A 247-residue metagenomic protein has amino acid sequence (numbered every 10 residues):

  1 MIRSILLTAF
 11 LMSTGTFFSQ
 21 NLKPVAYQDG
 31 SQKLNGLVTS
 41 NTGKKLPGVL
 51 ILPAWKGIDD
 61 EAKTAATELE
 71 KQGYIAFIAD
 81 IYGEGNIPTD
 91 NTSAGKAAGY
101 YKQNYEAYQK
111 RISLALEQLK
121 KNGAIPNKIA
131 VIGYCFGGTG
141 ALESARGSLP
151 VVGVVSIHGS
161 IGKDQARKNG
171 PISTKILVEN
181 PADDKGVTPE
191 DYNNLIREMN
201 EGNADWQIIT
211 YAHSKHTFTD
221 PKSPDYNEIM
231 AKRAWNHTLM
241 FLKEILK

Functional and structural regions predicted by a protein language model:
P24-N122, K222: Serine-hydrolase catalytic machinery in alpha/beta-hydrolase-like enzymes
L37, N193, N200-K247: C-terminal catalytic histidine-bearing segment of alpha/beta-hydrolase fold enzymes
A65, T188-E198: Short alpha-helix in the alpha/beta-hydrolase fold that links the catalytic acid
G123-Y134: Alpha/beta-hydrolase fold nucleophile elbow
G133-G137, A141: Gly/Ala-rich beta-loop-alpha elbow adjacent to hydrolase catalytic centers
P150-S160: A conserved short beta-strand
V178-N180: Short beta-strand/loop motif that positions the catalytic acidic residue of the alpha/beta-hydrolase fold
D183-V187: Acidic catalytic loop of the alpha/beta-hydrolase fold
